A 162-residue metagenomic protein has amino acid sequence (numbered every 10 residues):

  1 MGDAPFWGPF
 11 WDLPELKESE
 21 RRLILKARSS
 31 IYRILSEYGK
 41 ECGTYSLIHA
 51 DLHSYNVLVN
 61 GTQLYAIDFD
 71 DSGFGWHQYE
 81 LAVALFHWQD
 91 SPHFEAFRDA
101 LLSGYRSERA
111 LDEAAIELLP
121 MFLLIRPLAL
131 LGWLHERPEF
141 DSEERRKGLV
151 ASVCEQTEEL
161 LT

Functional and structural regions predicted by a protein language model:
M1-D3: Short proline/glycine- and basic residue-enriched helix-capping loop/turn segments at helix->loop/beta transitions
P5-A50: An alpha-helical support segment within catalytic cores of ATP-dependent transferases
F10, E15, L130-T162: ATP/Mg2+ or Mg2+-diphosphate-binding catalytic cores that bind nucleotide phosphates or diphosphates via glycine-rich
L16-E18, D70, L85-D90, L119: A ubiquitous short alpha-helical element
E18, R22-S29, R33-E37, N60-G61 (+3 more regions): Replace "anionic and nucleotidyl ligands
Y32-Q78: Active-site acidic catalytic loop and adjacent metal/ATP-binding pocket of ATP-dependent phosphoryl transfer enzymes
H77-A110, R126-D141: Active-site activation/catalytic loop segments of kinase-like enzymes and analogous catalytic loops in related
L111-L123: All-alpha amphipathic helical-bundle segments outside canonical DNA-binding/catalytic cores that form hydrophobic
